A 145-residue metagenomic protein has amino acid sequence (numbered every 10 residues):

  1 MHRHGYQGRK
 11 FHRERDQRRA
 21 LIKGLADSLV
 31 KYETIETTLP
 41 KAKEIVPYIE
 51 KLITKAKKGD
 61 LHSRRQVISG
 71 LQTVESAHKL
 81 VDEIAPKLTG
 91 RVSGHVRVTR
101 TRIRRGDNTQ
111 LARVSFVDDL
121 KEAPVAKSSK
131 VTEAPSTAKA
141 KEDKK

Functional and structural regions predicted by a protein language model:
M1-K145: Structured, basic alpha/beta domains of bacterial-type, RNA-associated proteins
